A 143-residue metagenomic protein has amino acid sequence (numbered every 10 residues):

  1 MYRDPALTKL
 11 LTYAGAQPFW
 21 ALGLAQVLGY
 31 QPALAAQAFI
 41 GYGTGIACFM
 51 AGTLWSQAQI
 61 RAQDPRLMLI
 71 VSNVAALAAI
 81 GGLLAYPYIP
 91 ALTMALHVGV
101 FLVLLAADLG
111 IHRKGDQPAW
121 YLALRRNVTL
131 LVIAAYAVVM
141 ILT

Functional and structural regions predicted by a protein language model:
M1-D4, L28-A36, G52-D64, G110-Q117: Short juxtamembrane and helix-loop transition motifs at transmembrane-helix boundaries in membrane proteins
K9-L11, G15, Q63-V74, L96 (+1 more regions): Cytoplasmic-side transmembrane-helix entry/capping segments in multi-pass membrane proteins
Q17-W20, I70-I80, L124-V139: Small-residue-rich segments of transmembrane alpha-helices in multi-pass membrane proteins, especially helix faces
L22-Q26, A79-Y86, D108, Y136-T143: Structural signal for membrane-spanning alpha-helices in multi-pass inner-membrane proteins, emphasizing helix cores
L24, Q37-Q57, V103-L104: Hydrophobic, membrane-facing alpha-helical anchors
S56-A85: Helix-adjacent hinge/juxtasegments
L83-V103: Transmembrane helix-loop-helix
A107-V132: Interfacial loop-to-transmembrane junctions
